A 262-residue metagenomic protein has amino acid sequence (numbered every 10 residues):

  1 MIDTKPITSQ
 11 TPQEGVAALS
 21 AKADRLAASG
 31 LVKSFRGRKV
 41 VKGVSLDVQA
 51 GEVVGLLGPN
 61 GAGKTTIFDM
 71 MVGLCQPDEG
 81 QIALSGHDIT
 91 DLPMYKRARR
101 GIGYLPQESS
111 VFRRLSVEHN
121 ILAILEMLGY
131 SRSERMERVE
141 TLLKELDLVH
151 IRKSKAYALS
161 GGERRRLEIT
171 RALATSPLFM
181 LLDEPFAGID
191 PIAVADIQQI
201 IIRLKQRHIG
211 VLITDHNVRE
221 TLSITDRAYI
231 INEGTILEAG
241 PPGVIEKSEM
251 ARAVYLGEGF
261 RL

Functional and structural regions predicted by a protein language model:
G15-V16, L122, S133-I151, Q198-I202 (+1 more regions): Conserved ABC ATPase "signature" region
L57-P59: The feature captures the beta-strand-to-loop junction immediately N-terminal to the Walker
V72: Helix-to-loop junction immediately C-terminal to a conserved catalytic motif
Q76, D88-E108, S131-M136, P242-A251: ABC ATPase NBD coupling module
K155-L159, E163: Conserved ABC ATPase signature
M180-E184: Catalytic Walker B motif of ABC-type/P-loop ATPase nucleotide-binding domains
